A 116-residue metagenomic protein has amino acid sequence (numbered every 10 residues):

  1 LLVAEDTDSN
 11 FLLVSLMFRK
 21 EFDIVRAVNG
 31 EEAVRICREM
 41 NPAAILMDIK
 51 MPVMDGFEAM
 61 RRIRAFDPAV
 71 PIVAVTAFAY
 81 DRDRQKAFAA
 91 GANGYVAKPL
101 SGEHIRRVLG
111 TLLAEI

Functional and structural regions predicted by a protein language model:
E5: Conserved acidic carboxylate
L12-R19: Charged docking surfaces used in two-component/phosphorelay signaling
F22-V28, I36, V96: Short hydrophobic/Thr-rich beta-strand motif most characteristic of the beta2 strand and flanking loop of CheY-like
M40-L46: Active-site beta3 strand of CheY-like receiver
M51: Receiver (REC) domain active-site loop signature in two-component systems and cognate sites in sensor histidine kinases
R82, A89, L100-T111: C-terminal output helix
